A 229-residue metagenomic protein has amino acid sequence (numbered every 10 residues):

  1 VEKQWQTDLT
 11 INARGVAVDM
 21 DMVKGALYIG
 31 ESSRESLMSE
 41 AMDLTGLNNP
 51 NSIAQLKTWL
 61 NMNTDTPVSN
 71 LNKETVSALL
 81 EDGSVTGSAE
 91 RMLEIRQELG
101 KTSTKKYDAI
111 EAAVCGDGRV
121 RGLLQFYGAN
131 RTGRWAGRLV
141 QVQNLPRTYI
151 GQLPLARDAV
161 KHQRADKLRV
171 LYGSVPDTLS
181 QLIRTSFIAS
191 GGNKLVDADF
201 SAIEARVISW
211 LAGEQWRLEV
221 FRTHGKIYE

Functional and structural regions predicted by a protein language model:
V1-L179, I188, G192-K194, S201-E204: Conserved "right-hand" nucleotidyltransferase catalytic core of DNA-directed polymerases
T185, L195-A198, R206-V207, L211-G213: C-terminal RecA-like lobe
E204-E229: Metal-dependent catalytic core segments for phosphate chemistry
